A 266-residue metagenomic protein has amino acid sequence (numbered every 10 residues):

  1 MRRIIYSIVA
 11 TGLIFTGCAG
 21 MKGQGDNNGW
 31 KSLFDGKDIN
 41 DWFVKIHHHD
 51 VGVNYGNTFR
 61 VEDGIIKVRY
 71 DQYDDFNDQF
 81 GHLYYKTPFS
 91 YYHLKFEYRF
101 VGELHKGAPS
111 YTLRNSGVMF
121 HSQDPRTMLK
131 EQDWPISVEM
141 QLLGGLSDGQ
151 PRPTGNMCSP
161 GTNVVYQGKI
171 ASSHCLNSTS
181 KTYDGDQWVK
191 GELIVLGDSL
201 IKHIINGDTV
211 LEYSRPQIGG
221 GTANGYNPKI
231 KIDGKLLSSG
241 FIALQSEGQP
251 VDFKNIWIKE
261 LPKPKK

Functional and structural regions predicted by a protein language model:
M1-D26: Bacterial Sec-dependent N-terminal signal peptides
C18-K266: Carbohydrate-interacting regions of secretory-pathway proteins
